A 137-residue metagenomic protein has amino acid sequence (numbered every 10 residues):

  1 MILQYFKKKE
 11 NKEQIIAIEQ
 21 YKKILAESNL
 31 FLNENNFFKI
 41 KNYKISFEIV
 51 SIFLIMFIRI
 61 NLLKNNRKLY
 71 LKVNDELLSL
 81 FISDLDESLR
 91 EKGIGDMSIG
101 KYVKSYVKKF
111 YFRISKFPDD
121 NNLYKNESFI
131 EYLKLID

Functional and structural regions predicted by a protein language model:
M1-I49, R59-D137: Surface/interface-facing alpha-helical segments and adjacent flexible terminal/loop regions used for partner/assembly
L54-M56: Generic transmembrane alpha-helix motif of multi-pass integral membrane proteins
